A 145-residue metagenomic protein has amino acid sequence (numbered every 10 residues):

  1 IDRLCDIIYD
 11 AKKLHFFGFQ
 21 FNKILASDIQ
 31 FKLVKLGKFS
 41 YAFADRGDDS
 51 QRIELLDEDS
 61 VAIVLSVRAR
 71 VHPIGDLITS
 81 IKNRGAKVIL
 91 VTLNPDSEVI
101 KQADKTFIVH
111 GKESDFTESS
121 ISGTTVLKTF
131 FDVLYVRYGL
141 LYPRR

Functional and structural regions predicted by a protein language model:
I1-D10: A short, well-structured juxtamembrane/interface segment
Y9-T129, V133-Y142: Glycine-rich phosphate-binding loops that contact phosphosugars or nucleotide phosphates
